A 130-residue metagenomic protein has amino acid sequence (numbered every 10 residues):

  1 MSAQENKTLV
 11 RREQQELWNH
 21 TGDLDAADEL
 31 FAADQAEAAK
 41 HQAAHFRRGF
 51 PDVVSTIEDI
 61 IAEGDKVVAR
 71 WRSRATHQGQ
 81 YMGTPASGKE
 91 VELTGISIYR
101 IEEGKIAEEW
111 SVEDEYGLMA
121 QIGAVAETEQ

Functional and structural regions predicted by a protein language model:
M1-Q130: C-terminal and inter-domain tail/linker signature
